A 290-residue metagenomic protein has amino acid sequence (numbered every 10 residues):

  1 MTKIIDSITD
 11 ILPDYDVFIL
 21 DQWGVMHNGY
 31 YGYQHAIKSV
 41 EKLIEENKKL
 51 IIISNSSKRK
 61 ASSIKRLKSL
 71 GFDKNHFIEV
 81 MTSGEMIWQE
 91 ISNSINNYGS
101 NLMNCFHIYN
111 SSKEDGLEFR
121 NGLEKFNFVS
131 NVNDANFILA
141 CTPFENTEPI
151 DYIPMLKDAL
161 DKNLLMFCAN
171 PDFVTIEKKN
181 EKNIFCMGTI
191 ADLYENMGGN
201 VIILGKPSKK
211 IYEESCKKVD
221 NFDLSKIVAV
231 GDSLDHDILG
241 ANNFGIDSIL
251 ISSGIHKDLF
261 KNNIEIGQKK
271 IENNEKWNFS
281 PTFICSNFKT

Functional and structural regions predicted by a protein language model:
M1-Q22, N28-Y31, K38-E45, I53 (+2 more regions): Asp-based, Mg2+/Mn2+-dependent phosphohydrolase catalytic module
K58: Conserved Walker A/P-loop ATP-binding site and its immediately adjacent core in helicase/helicase-like ATPase domains
